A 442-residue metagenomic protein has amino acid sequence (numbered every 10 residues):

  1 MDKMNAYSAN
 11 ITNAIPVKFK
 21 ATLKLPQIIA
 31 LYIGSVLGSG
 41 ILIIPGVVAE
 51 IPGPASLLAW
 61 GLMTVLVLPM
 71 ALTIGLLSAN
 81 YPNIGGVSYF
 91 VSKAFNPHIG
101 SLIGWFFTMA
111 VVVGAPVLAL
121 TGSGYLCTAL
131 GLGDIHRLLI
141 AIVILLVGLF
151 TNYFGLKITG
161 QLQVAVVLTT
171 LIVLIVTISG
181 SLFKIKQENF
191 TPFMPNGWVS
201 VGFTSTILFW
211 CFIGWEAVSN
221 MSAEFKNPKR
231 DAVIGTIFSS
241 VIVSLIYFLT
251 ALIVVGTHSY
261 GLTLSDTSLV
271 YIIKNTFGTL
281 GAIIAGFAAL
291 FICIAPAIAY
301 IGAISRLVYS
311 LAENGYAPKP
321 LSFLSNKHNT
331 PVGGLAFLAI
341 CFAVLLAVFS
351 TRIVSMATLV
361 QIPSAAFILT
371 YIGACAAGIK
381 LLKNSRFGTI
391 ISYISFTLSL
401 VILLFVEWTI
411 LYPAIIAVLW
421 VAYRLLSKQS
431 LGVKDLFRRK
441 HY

Functional and structural regions predicted by a protein language model:
M1-G46, E50-A55, A59-G61, V67-L68 (+4 more regions): Membrane-interface "cap" regions at the ends of multi-pass membrane proteins
D2-Y7, I11, I15, S92-A94 (+5 more regions): Helix-loop-helix connectors at the membrane interface of multi-pass transporters/channels
N10, A14-K20, L57, G61 (+3 more regions): Helix-loop-helix junctions that connect adjacent transmembrane segments in multi-pass membrane transporters
I41-P45, G122, T151-K157, K186 (+6 more regions): Transmembrane helix-loop junctions in multi-pass membrane proteins
V47-I51, A59, L68-L145, L149-Y153 (+5 more regions): Hydrophobic transmembrane alpha-helices that form the core helical bundles of multi-pass secondary transporters
Y89-V91, N96, T128-L132, I237-Y300 (+2 more regions): TM-loop-TM module centered on a large, flexible mid-protein loop between adjacent transmembrane helices in multi-pass
H136-I185, P195-W198, T236-V241, S364-G373 (+2 more regions): Membrane-interface loop-to-helix entry segments
A376-Y442: A generic transmembrane alpha-helix motif of multi-pass inner-membrane proteins
